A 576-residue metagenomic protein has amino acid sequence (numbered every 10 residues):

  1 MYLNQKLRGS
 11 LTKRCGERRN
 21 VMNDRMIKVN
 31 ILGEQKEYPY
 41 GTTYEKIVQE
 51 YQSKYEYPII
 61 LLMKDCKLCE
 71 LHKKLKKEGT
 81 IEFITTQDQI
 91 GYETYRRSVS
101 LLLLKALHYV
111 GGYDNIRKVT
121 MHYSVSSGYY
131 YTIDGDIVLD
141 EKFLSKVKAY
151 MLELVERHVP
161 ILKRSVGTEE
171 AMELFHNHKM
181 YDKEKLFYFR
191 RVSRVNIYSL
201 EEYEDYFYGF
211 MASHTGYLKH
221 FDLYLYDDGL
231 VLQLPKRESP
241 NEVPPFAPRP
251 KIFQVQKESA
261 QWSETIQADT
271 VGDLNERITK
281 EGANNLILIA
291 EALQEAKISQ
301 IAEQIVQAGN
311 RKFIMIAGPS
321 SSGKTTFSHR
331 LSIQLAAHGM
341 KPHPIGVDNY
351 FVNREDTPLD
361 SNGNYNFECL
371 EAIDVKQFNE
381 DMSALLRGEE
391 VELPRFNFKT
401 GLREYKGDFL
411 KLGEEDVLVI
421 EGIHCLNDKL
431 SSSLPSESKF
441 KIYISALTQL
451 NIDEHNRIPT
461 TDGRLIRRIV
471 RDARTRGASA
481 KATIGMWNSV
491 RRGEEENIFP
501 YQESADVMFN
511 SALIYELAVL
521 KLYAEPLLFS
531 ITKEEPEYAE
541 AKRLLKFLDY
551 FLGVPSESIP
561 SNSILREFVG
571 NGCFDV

Functional and structural regions predicted by a protein language model:
L32-T42: Short, contiguous acidic and Ser/Thr-rich linear segments
K73-K76, T80-T94, A106, V110 (+4 more regions): Auxiliary tRNA-acceptor-end handling modules of aminoacyl-tRNA synthetases
G309, S431-V576: Conserved NTP phosphate-binding and transfer environment spanning the P-loop NTPase/kinase superfamily
I314-I316: Hydrophobic anchor at the beta1->P-loop junction of P-loop NTPases
K324: Conserved lysine of the Walker
F327, L331: Hydrophobic positions on the alpha1 helix immediately C-terminal to the Walker A/P-loop
A337-E355: Short beta-strand-centered segment that lines the nucleotide-binding/catalytic pocket of NTP-utilizing
D356-K399: Conserved nucleotide-sensing/catalytic segment adjacent to the nucleotide-binding pocket in NTP-handling enzymes
